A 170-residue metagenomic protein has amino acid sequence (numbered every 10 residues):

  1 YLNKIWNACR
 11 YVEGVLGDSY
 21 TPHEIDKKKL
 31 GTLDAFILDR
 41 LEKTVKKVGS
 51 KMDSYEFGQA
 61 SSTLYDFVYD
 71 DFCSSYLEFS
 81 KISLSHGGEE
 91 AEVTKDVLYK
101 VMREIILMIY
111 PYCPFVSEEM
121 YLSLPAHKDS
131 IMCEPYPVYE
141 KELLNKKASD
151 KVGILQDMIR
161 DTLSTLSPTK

Functional and structural regions predicted by a protein language model:
Y1, P168-K170: His-Asp-centered acyl/peptidyl-transfer active-site segments
Y1-E13, T32-T44, S62-I82: Core structural elements
A8, V12-V15, S123, H127: Phosphate/oxyanion-binding loops and surfaces in catalytic or ligand/nucleic-acid-binding neighborhoods
S19-G49, L77-D161, T165-P168: Acidic, turn-prone loop/beta-hairpin segments
M52-Q59: Short helix-adjacent coil turns
Y55, F67, D71, Y112-F115: Residue-level signal for short amphipathic helical patches enriched in basic/charged and nearby hydrophobic residues
